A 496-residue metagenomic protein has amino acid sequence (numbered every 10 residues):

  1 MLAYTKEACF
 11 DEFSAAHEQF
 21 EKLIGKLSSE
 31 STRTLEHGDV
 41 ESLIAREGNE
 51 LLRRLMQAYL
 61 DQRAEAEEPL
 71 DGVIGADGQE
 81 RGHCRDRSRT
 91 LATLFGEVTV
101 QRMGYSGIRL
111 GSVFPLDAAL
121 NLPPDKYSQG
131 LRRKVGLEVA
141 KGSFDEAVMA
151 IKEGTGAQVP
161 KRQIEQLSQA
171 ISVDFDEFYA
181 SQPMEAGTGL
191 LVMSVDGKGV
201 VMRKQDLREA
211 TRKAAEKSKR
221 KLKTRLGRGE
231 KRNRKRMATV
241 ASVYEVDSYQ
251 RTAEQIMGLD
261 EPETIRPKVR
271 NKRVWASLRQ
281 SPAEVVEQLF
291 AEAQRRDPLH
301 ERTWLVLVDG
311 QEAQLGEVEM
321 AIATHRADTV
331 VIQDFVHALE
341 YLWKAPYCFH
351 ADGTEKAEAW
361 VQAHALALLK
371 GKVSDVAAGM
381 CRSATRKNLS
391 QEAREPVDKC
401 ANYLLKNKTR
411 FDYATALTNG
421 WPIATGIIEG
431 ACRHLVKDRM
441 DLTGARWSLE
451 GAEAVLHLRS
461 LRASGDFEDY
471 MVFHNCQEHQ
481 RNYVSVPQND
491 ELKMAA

Functional and structural regions predicted by a protein language model:
M1-D61, R102-A496: Catalytic center-proximal scaffold of phosphoryl-transfer enzymes
D61-R63, E67-P124: An N-terminal low-complexity regulatory-tail signal and nearby short nucleic-acid-interaction modules
